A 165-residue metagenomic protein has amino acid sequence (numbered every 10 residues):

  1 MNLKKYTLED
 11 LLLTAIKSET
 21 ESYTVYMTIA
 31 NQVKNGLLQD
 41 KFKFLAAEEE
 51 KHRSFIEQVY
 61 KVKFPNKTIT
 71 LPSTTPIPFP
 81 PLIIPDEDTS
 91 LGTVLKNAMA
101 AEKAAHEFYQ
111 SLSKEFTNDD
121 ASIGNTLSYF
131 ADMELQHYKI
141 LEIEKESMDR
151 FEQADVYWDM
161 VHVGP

Functional and structural regions predicted by a protein language model:
M1-P165: Non-heme di-metal
